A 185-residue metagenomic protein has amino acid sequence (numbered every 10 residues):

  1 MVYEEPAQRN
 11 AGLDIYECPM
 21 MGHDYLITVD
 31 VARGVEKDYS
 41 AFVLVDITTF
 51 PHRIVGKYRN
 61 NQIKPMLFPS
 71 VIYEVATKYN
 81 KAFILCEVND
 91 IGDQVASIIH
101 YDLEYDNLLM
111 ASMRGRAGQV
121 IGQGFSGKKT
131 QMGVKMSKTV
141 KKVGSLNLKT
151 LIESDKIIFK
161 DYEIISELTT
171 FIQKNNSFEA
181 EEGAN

Functional and structural regions predicted by a protein language model:
M1-M113, K142, L146, T150 (+1 more regions): RNase H-like, metal-dependent nuclease domains and their acidic two-metal-ion catalytic environment used
Y105-V140: Conserved phosphate-binding/catalytic loops in two-lobed NTP-binding clefts
